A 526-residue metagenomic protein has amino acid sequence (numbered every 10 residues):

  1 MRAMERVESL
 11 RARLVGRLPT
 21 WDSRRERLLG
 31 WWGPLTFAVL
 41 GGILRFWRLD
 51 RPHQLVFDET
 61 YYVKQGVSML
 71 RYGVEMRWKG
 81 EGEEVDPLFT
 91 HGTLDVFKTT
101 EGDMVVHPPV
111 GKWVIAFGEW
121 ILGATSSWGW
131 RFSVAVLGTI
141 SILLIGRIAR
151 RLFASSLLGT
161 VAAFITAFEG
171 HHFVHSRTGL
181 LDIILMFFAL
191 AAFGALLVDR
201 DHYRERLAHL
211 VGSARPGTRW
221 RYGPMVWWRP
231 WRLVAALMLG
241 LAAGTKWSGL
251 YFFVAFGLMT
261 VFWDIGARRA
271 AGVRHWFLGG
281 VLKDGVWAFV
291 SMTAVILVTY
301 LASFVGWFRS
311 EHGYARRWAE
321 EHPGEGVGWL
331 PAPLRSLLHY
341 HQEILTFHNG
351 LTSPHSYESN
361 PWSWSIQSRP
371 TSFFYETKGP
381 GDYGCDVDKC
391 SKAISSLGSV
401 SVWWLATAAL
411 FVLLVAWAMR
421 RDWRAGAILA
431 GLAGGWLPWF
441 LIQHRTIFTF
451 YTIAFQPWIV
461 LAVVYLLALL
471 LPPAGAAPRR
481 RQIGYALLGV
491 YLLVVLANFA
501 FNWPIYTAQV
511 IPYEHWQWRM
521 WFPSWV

Functional and structural regions predicted by a protein language model:
M1-L44, K283-I296, R481-L488: Start-transfer (signal-anchor) and selected internal transmembrane alpha helices of multi-pass inner/ER membrane
V7-L10, L14, F153, A192-W231 (+1 more regions): Membrane-interface transmembrane helices that cradle and orient dolichyl/undecaprenyl
G41, A162-A167, L239, A243: Short helix- or helix-capping micro-motifs that position conserved polar/aromatic residues at function-defining sites
F46-H91, W287-M292, I296-R369, Y513-M520: Aromatic-rich transmembrane-lumenal/periplasmic boundary elements in polytopic membrane proteins
L55-V56, V134, V174-I184, T245-S248: Short acidic/glycine- and proline-prone juxtamembrane loop motifs at membrane-interface regions of multi-pass membrane
V105-I115, G123-I140, T160-A163, H175 (+2 more regions): Loop-to-helix entry region of an early transmembrane alpha helix in multi-pass inner-membrane enzymes
F132-F153, A191: Transmembrane-helix motifs of polytopic, lipid-linked glycan transferases
G223-V234, L239, D264-I265, H275-A319 (+1 more regions): Transmembrane helical bundles and short interhelical boundary loops of multi-pass, membrane-embedded
